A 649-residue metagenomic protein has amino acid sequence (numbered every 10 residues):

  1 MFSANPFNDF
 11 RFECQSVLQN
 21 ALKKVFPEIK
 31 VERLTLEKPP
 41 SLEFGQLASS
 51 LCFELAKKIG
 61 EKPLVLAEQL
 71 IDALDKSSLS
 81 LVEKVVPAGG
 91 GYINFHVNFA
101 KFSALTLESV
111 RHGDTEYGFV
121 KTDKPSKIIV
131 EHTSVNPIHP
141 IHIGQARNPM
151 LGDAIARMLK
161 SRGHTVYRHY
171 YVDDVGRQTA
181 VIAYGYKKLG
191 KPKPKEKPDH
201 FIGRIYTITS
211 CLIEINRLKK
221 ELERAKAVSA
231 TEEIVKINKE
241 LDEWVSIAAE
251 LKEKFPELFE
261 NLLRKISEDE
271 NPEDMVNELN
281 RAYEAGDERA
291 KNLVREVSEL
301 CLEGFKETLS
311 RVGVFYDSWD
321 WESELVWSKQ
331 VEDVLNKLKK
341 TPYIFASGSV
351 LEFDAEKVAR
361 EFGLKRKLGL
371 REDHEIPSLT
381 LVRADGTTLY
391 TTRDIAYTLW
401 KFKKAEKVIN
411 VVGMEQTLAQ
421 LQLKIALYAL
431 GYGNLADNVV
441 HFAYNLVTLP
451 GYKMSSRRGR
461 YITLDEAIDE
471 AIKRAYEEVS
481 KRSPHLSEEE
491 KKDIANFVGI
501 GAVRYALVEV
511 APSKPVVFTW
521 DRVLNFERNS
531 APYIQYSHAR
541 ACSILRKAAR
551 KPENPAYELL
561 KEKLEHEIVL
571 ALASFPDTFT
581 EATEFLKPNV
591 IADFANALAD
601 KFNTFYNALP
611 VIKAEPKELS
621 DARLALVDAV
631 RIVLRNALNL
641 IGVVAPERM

Functional and structural regions predicted by a protein language model:
F2-S103, D114-Y117, T122-M649: Non-catalytic interaction-recognition regions
A104-V110: Short, charged, solvent-exposed linker or helix-capping segments at domain edges/interfaces that act as flexible hinges
